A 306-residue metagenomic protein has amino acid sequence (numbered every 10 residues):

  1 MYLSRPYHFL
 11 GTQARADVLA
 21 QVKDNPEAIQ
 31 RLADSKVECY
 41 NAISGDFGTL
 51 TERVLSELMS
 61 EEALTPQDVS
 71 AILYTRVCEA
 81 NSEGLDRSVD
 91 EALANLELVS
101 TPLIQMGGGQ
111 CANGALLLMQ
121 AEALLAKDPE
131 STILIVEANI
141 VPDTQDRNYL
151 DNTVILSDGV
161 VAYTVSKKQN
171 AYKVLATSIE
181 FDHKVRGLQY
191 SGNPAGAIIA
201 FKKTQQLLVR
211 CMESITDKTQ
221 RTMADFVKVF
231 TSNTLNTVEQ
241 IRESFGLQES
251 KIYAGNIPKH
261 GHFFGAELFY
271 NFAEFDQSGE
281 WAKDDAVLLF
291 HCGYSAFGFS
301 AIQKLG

Functional and structural regions predicted by a protein language model:
M1-G45, R147-Q206, R210-E213, C292 (+1 more regions): Condensing-enzyme catalytic core mediating Claisen C-C bond formation in acyl metabolism
Y2, S70-L73, T132-L134, V227 (+1 more regions): Conserved beta-strand elements of the Class I
D46-A63, F201-T219, N271-F275: Short, well-ordered amphipathic alpha-helical segments that serve as non-catalytic structural scaffolds within diverse
F47-G109, T219-S244: Conserved beta-ketoacyl condensing-enzyme motif
E52, S56, D90-A94, A115-E122 (+5 more regions): Predominant activation on well-ordered alpha-helical scaffold segments within soluble catalytic domains
N81-D86, V99, Q105-P129, V227-G306: Claisen-condensing/thiolase-fold acyl-transfer catalytic domains that form or cleave C-C bonds in fatty acid
D128-S157: Flexible, glycine-rich active-site loops centered on histidine and acidic residues that chelate a metal or position
L134-N139, V165, L288-C292: Short beta-strand segments
